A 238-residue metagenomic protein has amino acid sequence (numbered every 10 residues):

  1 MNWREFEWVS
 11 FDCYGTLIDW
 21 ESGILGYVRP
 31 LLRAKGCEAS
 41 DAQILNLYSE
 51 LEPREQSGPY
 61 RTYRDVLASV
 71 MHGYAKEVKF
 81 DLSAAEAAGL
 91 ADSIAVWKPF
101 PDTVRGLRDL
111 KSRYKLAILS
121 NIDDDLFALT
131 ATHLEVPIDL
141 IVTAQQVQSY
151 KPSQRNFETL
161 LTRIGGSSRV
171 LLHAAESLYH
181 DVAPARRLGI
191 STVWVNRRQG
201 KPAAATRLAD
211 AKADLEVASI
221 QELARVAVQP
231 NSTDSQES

Functional and structural regions predicted by a protein language model:
M1-V9, S40, V104, R108 (+1 more regions): Asp-based, Mg2+/Mn2+-dependent phosphohydrolase catalytic module
N2-P101, R108: N-terminal helical cap/lid subdomain that shapes the substrate entry/recognition surface in HAD-like hydrolases
L31-K35, E77, R113, H133 (+1 more regions): Alpha-helical structural context
